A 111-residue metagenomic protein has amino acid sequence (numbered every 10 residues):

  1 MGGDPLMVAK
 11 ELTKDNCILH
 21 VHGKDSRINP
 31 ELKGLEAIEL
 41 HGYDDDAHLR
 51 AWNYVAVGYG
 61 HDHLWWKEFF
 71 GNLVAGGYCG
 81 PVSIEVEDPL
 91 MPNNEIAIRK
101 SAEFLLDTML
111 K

Functional and structural regions predicted by a protein language model:
M1-Y59, H63: Acidic/histidine-rich catalytic cores of soluble enzymes
L6-T13, K67-G71, R99, E103: Amphipathic, non-transmembrane alpha-helical secondary structure
V8, S83-N94: A short, acidic, flexible beta-alpha connecting loop/helix-capping segment that sits on the rim of active
N16-L19, G76-G80: Short, well-ordered coil/turn segments that N-cap beta-strands
V21, L73, V82, L105: Conserved, mostly hydrophobic/aromatic
D25, G80, V86: Short, small-residue-rich loop/turn micro-motifs
E68-C79, T108-K111: A structural motif corresponding to the C-terminal end of an alpha-helix and its immediate exit/capping segment
N93-K111: C-terminal helical cap(s) of enzyme catalytic domains, especially alpha/beta-barrels
